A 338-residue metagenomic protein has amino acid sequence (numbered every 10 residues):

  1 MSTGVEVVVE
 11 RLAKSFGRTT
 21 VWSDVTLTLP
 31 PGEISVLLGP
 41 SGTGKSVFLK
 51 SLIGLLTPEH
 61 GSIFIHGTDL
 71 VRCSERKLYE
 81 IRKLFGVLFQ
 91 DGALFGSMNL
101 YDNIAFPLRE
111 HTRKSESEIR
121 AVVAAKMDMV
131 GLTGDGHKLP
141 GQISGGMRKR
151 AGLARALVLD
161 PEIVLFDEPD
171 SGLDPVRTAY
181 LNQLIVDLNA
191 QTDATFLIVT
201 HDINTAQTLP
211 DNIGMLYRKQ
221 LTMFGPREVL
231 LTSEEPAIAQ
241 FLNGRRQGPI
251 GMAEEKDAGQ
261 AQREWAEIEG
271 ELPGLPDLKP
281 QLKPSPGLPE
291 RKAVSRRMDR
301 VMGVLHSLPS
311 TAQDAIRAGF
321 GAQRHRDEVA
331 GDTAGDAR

Functional and structural regions predicted by a protein language model:
I53: Helix-to-loop junction immediately C-terminal to a conserved catalytic motif
T68-D69, E116-D135: Conserved ABC ATPase "signature" region
L139-I143, M147: Conserved ABC ATPase signature
V158-E162: A short, proline-enriched helix->beta-strand linker immediately N-terminal to the Walker B motif in ABC-type P-loop
V164-D167: Catalytic Walker B motif of ABC-type/P-loop ATPase nucleotide-binding domains
